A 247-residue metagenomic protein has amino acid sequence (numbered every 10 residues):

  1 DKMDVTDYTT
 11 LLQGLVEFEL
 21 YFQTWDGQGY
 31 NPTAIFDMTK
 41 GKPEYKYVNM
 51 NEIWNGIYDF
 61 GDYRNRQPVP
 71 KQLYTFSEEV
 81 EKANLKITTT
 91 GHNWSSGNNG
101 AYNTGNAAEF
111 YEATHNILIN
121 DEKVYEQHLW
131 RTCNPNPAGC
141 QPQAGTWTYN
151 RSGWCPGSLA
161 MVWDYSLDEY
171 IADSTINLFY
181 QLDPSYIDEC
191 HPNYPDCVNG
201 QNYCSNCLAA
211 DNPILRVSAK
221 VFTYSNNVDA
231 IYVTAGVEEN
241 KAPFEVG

Functional and structural regions predicted by a protein language model:
D1-G236, N240-K241, V246: Extracellular/secretory-pathway and virion-surface proteins
